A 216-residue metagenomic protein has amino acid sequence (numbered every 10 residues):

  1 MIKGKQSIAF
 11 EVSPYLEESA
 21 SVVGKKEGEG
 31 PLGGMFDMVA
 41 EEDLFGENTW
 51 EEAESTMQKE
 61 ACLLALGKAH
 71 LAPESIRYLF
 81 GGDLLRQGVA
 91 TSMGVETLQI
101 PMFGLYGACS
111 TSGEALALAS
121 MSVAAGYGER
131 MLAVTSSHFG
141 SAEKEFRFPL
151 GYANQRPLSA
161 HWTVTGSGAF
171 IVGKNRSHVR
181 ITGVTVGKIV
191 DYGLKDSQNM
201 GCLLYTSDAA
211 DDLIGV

Functional and structural regions predicted by a protein language model:
M1-E51, R147-L204, D208: Condensing-enzyme catalytic core mediating Claisen C-C bond formation in acyl metabolism
K5-F10, A72, G94-T97, T111 (+3 more regions): Solvent-exposed alpha-helices and their adjacent loops that cap or buttress functional pockets in soluble metabolic
L16, W50-S110, S207: Conserved beta-ketoacyl condensing-enzyme motif
L32-M35, T91-P101, V123-A124, F146-Q155: A glycine- and small-aliphatic-rich helix-loop capping segment at beta-alpha/alpha-beta transitions that lines
G81-G82, M131-S137: Short beta-strand segments
Q87-V89, F139-K144, K188-G193: Short, well-ordered, mixed-charge alpha-helical segments that flank or form enzyme active sites
Y106-A133, V172: Active-site-proximal alpha-helical scaffold in enzymes
Y205, D212-V216: Single conserved hydrophobic/aromatic residue that forms the stacking wall/gate of nucleotide- or nucleobase-binding
